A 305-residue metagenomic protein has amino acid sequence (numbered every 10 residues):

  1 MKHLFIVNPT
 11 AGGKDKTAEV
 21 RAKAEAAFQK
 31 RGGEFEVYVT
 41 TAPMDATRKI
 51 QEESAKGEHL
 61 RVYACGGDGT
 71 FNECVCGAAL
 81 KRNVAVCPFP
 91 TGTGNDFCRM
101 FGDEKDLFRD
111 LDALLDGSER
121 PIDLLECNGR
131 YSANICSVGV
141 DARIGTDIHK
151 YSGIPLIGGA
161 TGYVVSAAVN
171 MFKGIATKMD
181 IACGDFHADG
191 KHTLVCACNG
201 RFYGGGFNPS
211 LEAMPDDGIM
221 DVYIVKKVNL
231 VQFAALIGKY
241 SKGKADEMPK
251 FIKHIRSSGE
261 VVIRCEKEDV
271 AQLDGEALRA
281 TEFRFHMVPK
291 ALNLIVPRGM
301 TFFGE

Functional and structural regions predicted by a protein language model:
M1-V62, N72, C76, T301: ATP/NTP phosphate-donor binding region
K2, Y131, K178, L194 (+5 more regions): Structural motif
P9, C65-G67, T91: Glycine-rich beta-strand-to-loop/alpha-helix junction loops that act as flexible
P9-T10, G129, C136-A142, C198-R201 (+2 more regions): Glycine-rich beta-alpha junction loops
A18, C183-G184, D189, M214 (+1 more regions): ATP/nucleoside-binding phosphotransfer catalytic cores, i.e., glycine-rich phosphate-binding loops
K30-R31, T40, L80-T193: Catalytic core of DAGKc-family lipid kinases
S137, C196-S210, A277: Glycine-rich phosphate/pyrophosphate-binding beta-alpha loops
G153-G162, L211-Q232: Gly/Ser/Thr-rich active-site loops/lids in small-molecule metabolic enzymes that frequently grip phosphoryl groups
